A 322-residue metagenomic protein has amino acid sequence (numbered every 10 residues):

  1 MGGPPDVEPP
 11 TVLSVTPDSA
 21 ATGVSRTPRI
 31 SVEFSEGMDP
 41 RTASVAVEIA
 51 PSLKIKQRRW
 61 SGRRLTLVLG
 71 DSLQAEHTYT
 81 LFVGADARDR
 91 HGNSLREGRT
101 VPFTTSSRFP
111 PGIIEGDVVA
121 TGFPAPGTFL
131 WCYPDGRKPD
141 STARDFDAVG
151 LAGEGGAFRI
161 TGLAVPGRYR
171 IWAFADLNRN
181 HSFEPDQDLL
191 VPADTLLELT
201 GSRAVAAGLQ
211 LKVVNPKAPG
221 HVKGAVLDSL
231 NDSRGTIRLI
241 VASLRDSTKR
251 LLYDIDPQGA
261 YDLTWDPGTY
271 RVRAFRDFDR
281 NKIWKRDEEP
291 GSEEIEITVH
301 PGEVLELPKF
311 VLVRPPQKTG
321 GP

Functional and structural regions predicted by a protein language model:
M1-R168, L190, L244-L252: Acidic, low-complexity Ser/Thr/Gly/Pro-rich repeat segments typical of extracellular/periplasmic and surface-exposed
G2-L13, T105-V119, L197-V205, A218-H221 (+2 more regions): Low-complexity, Pro/Ser/Thr- and charge-rich linker/hinge segments at domain boundaries
R59-S61, L151-E154, L197-R203, I255-P257 (+1 more regions): Short proline/glycine- and polar residue-rich coil/turn motifs
E97, L177-G208, F278-V313: Structured interaction patches on ligand/partner-binding surfaces of diverse proteins
D117-T128, G224-T236: Structural motif
W131-D135, W172-D176, I240-L244, R273-D277 (+1 more regions): Predominantly extracellular/luminal cell-surface or secreted proteins
G153-N178, P257-D279: Short Pro-Gly-centered beta-turn/loop motif in secreted/extracellular proteins
G220-L230, R238-R245, R250, E296 (+2 more regions): Beta-propeller-forming repeat regions
